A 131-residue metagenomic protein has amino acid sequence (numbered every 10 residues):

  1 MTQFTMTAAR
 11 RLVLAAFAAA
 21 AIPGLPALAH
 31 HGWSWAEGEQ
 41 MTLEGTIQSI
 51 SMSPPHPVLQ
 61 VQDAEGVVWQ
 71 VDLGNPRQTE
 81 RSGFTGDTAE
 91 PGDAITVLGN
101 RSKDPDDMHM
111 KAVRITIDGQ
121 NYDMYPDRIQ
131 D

Functional and structural regions predicted by a protein language model:
T2-L14: Bacterial N-terminal signal peptides that target proteins for export
L14-P26: Bacterial N-terminal signal peptides
A27-M41: Short boundary/loop segments of OB/S1/cold-shock single-stranded nucleic-acid-binding domains
G45-I47: Conserved hydrophobic positions within beta-strands
S53-Q62: Short aromatic-glycine-enriched beta-strand elements
G66-N75: A short macromolecule-binding patch
R81-V97: Short nucleic-acid-contacting surface segments enriched for D/E, G, S/T with interspersed K/R
S102-P126: OB-fold/S1-family single-stranded nucleic acid-binding modules
